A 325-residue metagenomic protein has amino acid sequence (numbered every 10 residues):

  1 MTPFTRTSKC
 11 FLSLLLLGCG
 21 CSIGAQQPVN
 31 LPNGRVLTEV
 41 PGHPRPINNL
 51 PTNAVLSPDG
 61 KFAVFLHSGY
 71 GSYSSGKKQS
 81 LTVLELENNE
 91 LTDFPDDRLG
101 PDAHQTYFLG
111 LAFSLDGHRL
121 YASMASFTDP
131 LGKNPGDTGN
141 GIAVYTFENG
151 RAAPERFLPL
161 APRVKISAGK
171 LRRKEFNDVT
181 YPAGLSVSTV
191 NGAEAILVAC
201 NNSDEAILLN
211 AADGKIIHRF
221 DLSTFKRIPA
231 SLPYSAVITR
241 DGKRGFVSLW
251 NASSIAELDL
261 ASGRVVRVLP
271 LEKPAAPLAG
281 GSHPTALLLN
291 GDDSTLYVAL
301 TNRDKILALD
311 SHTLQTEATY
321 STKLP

Functional and structural regions predicted by a protein language model:
T2-L12: Bacterial N-terminal signal peptides that target proteins for export
C10-S22: Bacterial N-terminal signal peptides
C21-P325: Predominantly soluble domains enriched in secretory-pathway, periplasmic, or organellar proteins
